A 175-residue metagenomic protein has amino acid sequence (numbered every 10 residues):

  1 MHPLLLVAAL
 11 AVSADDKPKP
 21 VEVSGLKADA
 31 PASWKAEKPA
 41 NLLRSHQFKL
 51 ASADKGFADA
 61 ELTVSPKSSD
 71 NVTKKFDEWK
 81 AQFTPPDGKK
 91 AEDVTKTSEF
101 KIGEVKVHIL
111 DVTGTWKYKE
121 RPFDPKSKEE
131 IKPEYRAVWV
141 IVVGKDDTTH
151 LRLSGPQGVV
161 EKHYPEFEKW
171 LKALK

Functional and structural regions predicted by a protein language model:
H2-A11: Sec-dependent N-terminal signal peptides
D16-S33: Short N-terminal segments immediately surrounding and downstream of signal-peptide cleavage
V23, P31, L43-S45, F57-D59 (+3 more regions): Extracytoplasmic
G25, S69-K74, K132, Q157-P165: Soluble non-cytosolic domains of exported or imported proteins
D29-G88: Secretory pathway targeting signatures of secreted, lumenal, and periplasmic proteins
W34, K145-K175: Surface-exposed amphipathic alpha-helical segments
L43-S45, D77-V140: Signature of long, low-cysteine stretches enriched in small and polar/charged residues
A53, K67-S69, T113-K117, D146 (+1 more regions): Solvent-exposed coil/turn segments that connect beta secondary-structure elements in extracytoplasmic/periplasmic
